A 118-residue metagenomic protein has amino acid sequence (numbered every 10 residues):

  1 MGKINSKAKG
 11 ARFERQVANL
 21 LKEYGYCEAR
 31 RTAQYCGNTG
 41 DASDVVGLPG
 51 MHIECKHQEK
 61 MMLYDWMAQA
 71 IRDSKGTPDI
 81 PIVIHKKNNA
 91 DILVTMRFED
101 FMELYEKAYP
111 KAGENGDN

Functional and structural regions predicted by a protein language model:
M1-N118: Catalytic phosphate/metal-binding cores of nucleic-acid and nucleotide-processing enzymes, i.e., regions that mediate
